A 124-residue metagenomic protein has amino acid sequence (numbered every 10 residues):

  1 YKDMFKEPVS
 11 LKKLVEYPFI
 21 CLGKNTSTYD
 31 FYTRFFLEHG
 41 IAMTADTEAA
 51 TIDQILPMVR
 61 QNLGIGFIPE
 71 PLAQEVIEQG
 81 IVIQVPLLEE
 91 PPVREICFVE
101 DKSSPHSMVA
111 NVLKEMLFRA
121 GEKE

Functional and structural regions predicted by a protein language model:
Y1-Y17, P91: Acidic, Gly/Pro-rich loop/turn segments at junctions of secondary structure
D3-F5, P18-H39, H106-M108, K114 (+1 more regions): Secondary-structure junction motif
V15-P18, M43, R94-C97: Short amphipathic alpha-helical segments
C21-L22, E48, G66, V99: Active-site-adjacent beta-strand anchor residues
N25, E48-T51, E89, S103: Short beta->alpha junction loops/turns
F31-V85: Hydrophobic hinge/microswitch elements
I83-E124: A late-sequence structural motif
